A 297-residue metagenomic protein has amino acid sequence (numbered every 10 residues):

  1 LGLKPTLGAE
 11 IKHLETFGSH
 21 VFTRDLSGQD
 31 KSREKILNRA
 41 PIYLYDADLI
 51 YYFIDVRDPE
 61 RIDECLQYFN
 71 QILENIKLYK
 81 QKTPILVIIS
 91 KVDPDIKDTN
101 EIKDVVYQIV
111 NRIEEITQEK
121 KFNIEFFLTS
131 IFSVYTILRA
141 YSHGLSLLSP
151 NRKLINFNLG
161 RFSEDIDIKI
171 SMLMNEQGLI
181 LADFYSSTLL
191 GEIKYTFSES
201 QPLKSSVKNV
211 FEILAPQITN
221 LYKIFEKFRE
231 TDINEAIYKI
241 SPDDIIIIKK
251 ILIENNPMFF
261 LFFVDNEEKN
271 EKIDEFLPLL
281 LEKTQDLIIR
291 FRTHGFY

Functional and structural regions predicted by a protein language model:
T6-K12, S19-N75: Switch II of P-loop NTPase G domains
D48-F53, I76-D93, E114-T129: Conserved beta-strand/loop subsegment of P-loop NTPase cores
P94-N158: Canonical P-loop GTPase G-domain recognition
I155-N156, T188-I248: A charged amphipathic helix-loop-strand protein-protein interaction module that recurs in cytosolic assemblies
E164-G178: Short N-terminal helix-loop-first-beta-strand/juxtamembrane motif that initiates sensory/input modules
D183-T188, V264-D265: Short beta->alpha transition motifs characteristic of CBS
E230-K269, E275: Sensory/regulatory domains in signal-transduction proteins
K272-Y297: Juxtadomain coupling helices with adjacent low-complexity linkers
